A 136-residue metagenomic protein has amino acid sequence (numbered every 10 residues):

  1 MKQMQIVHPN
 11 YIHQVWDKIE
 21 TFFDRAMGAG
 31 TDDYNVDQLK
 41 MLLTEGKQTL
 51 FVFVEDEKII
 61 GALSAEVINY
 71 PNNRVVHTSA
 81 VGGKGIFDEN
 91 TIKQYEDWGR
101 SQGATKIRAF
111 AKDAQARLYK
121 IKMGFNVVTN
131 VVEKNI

Functional and structural regions predicted by a protein language model:
M1-Y34: Short amphipathic alpha-helix that is part of the acyltransferase structural core
G30-K47: Active-site rim helix/loop that mediates acceptor-substrate recognition in acyltransferases
L43, E55, D97-G99: Structural motif
E45-I86: Conserved donor-binding loop and adjoining core beta-sheet/short helix segment in diverse acyl/aminoacyl transferases
K47-Q48, K120-N126: Short glycine-aromatic motifs
E66, F110, V131: Conserved residues at the C-terminal ends of beta-strands
P71-K122: Acyl-donor binding region in acyl/amide transferases
N126-I136: Conserved catalytic-core motifs of GNAT/GCN5-like acyltransferases
